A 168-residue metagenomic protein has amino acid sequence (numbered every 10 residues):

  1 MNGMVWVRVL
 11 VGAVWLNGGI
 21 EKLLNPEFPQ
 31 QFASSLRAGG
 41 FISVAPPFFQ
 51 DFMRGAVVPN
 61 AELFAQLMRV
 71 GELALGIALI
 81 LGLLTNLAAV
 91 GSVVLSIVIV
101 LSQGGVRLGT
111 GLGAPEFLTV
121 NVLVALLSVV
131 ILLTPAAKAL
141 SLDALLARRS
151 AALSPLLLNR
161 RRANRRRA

Functional and structural regions predicted by a protein language model:
M1-A74, L81-A168: Extended, low-polarity transmembrane helix blocks
